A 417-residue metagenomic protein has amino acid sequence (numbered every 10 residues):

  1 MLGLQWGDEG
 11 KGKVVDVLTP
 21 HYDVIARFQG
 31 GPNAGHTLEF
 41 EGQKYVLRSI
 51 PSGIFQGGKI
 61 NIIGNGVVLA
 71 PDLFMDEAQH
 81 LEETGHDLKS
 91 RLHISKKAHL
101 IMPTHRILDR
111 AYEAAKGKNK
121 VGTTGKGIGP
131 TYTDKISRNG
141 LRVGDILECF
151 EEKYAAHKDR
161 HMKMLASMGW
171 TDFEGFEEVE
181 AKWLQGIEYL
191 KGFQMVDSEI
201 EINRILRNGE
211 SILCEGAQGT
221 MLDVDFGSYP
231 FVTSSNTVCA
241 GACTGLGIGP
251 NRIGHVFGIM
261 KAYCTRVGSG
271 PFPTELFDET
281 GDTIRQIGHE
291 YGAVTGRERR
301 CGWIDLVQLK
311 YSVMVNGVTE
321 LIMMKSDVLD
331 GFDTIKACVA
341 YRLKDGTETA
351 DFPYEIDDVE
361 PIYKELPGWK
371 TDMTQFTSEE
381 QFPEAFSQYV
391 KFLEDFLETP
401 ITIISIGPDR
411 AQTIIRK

Functional and structural regions predicted by a protein language model:
M1-K417: Non-transmembrane, aqueous-exposed alpha-helical and coiled segments at domain scale
